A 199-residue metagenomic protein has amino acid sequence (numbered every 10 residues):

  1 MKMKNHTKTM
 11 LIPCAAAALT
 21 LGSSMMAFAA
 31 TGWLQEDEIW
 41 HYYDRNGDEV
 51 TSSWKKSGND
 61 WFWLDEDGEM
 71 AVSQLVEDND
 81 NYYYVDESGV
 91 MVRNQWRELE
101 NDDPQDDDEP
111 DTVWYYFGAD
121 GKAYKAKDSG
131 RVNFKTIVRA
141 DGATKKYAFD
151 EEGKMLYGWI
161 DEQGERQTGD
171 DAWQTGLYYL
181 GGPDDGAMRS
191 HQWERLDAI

Functional and structural regions predicted by a protein language model:
K2-I199: Extracellular adhesion/carbohydrate-binding repeat motifs centered on closely spaced tryptophans
